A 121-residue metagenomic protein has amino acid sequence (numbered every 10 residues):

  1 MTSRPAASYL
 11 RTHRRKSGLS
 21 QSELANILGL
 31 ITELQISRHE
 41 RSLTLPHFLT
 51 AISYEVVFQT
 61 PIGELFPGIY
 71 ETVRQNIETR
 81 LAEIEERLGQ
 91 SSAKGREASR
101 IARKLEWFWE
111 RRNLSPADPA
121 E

Functional and structural regions predicted by a protein language model:
M1-P5: A detector for short, charged/polar N-terminal pre-domain segments
S8-I27, E78-Q90: Short basic helix-loop element that most often maps to the first helix and adjoining turn of HTH DNA-binding modules
H13, I27, R38-H39, G68: Residues in the recognition helix of alpha-helical DNA-binding motifs
L24, T50-F58, L65-F66: Hydrophobic micro-packing sites on short alpha-helices
G29-L45: Recognition helix of helix-turn-helix/homeodomain-like DNA-binding domains that insert into the DNA major groove
S42-V56, T72: Short, basic-rich loop-to-helix N-cap that marks the start of a DNA-contacting helix
V56, F66-E121: Short, charged recognition helix plus adjacent turn of helix-turn-helix-like nucleic-acid-binding domains
